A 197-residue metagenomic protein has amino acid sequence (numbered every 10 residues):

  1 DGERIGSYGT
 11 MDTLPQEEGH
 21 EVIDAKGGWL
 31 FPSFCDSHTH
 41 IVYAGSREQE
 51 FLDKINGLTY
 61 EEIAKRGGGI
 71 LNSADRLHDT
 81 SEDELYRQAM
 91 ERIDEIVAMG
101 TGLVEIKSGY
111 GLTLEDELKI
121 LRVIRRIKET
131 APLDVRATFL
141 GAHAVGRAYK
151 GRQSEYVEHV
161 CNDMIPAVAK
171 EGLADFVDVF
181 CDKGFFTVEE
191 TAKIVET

Functional and structural regions predicted by a protein language model:
D1-L30: Histidine-rich, glycine-flanked metal-binding segment
E3, G27, H38, F51 (+3 more regions): Divalent metal-coordination and catalytic microenvironments
L14-V22, V42, R47, L52: A short, polar/charged loop-to-alpha-helix boundary motif
E21-I23, C35, T138: Hydrophobic/aromatic beta-strand patches that form the interior of the parallel beta-sheet core in alpha/beta enzyme
G28-E50: Di-metal (Zn2+ and/or Mg2+/Mn2+) metal-binding site signature of metallo-dependent hydrolases with the MBL/beta-CASP
S33-F34, K65-A74, T101: Acidic/polar active-site rim loop that often engages polyanionic ligands
Q49-N72: Flexible glycine-/small-residue-enriched beta->alpha junction loops that bind anionic phosphate/pyrophosphate groups
S73-A89, D94, G102-T197: Metal-coordinating catalytic core of metallo-dependent amide/deamination hydrolases
